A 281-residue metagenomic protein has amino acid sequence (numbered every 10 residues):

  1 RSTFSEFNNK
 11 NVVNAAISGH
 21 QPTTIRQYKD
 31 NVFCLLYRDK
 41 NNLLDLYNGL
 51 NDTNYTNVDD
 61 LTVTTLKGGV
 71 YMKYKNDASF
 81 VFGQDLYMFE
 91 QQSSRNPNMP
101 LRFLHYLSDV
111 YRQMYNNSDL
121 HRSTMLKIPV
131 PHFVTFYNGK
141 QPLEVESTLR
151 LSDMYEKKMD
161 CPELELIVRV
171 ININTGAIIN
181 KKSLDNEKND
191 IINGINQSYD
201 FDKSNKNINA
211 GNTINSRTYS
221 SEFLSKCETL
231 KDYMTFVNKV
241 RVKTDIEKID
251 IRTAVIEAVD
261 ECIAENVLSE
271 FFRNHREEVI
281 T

Functional and structural regions predicted by a protein language model:
R1-I280: Elongated, amphipathic alpha-helical interaction scaffolds
